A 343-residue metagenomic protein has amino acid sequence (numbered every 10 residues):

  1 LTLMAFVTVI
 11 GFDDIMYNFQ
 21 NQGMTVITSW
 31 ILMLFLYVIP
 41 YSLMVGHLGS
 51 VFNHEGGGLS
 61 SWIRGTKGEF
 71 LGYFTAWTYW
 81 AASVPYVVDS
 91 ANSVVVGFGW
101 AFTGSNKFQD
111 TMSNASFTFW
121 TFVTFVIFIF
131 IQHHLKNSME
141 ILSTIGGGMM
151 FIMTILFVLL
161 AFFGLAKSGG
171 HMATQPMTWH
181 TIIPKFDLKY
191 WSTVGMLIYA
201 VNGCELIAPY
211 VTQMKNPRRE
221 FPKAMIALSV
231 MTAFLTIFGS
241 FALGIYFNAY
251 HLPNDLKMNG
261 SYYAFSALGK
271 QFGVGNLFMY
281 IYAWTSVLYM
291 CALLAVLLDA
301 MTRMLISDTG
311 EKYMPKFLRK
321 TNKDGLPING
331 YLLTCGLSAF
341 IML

Functional and structural regions predicted by a protein language model:
L1-F6, T103-N137, F151-L160, L197-N202 (+1 more regions): Transmembrane alpha-helical segments of multi-pass small-molecule transport proteins
L1-V96, L206-I207, M214, M225: Transmembrane helix-boundary motif of multi-pass solute transporters/channels
Y17, N21, S50, V123-M149 (+1 more regions): Membrane-water interface regions at transmembrane-helix termini and the short interhelical loops of multi-pass membrane
G23-I27, V45-Y73, F98-Q109, H133-K136 (+2 more regions): Flexible loop linkers connecting adjacent transmembrane helices in multi-pass alpha-helical membrane transporters
T28, T111-A115, T144-Y280: Helix-loop-helix junctions that connect adjacent transmembrane segments in multi-pass membrane transporters
L32-L36, W77-P85, V126-F130, Y190-I198 (+1 more regions): Hydrophobic alpha-helical transmembrane segments of multi-pass membrane proteins
S60-W62, G68, A227-L294, M314-L343: TM-loop-TM module centered on a large, flexible mid-protein loop between adjacent transmembrane helices in multi-pass
S61-R64, A91-F117, M153, M214-P217 (+2 more regions): Helix-loop-helix connectors at the membrane interface of multi-pass transporters/channels
